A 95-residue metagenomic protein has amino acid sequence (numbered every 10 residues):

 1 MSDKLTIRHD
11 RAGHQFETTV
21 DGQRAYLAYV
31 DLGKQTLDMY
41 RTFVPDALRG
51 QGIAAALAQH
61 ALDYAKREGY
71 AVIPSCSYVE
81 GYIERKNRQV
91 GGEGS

Functional and structural regions predicted by a protein language model:
M1-T36: N-terminal first-folded block
L27, A55-L57, G81: Basic, gly/Ser/Thr/Pro-rich low-complexity segments located predominantly at protein N termini
T42-R49: A short, internal acetyl-CoA/4′-phosphopantetheine-binding micro-motif in the GNAT/acyltransferase core
G50-A61: Conserved acetyl-CoA-binding loop-helix of GNAT-fold acetyltransferases
H60-S95: C-terminal structural segments of small proteins and small subunits
